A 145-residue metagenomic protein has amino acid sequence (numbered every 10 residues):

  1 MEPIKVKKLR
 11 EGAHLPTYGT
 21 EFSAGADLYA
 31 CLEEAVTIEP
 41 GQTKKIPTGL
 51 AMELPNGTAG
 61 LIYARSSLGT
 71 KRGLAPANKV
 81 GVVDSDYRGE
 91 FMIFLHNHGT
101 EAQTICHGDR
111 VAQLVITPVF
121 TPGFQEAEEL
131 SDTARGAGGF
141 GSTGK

Functional and structural regions predicted by a protein language model:
M1-K145: DUTPase catalytic domain/fold
